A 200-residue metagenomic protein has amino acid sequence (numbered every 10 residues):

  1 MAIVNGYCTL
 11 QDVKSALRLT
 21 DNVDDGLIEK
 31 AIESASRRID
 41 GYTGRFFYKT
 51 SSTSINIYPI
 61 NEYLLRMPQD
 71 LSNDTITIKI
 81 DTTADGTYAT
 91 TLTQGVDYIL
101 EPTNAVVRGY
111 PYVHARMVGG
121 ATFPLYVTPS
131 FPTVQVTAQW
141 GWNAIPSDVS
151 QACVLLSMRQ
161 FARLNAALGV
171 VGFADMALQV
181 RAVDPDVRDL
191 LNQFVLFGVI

Functional and structural regions predicted by a protein language model:
M1-I200: Divalent metal-cofactor coordination and adjacent catalytic microenvironments
